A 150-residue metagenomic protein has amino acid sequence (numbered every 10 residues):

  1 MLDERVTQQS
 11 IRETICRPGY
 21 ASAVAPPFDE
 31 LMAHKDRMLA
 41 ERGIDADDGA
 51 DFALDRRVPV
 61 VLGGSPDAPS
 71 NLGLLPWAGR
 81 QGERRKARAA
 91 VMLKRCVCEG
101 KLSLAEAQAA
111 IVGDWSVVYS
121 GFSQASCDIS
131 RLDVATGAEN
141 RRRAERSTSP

Functional and structural regions predicted by a protein language model:
M1-W77: Betabetaalpha-Me/HNH-type nuclease active-site subdomain
Q9, T14, R84-P150: C-terminal, well-folded lobe of enzymatic/effector domains
R37-D45, V60-V61, L75-G82, M92 (+2 more regions): Structured segments of extracytoplasmic/periplasmic soluble domains in secreted or envelope-associated proteins
P66, R80-A87: Short, well-ordered coil↔helix boundary/capping segments
